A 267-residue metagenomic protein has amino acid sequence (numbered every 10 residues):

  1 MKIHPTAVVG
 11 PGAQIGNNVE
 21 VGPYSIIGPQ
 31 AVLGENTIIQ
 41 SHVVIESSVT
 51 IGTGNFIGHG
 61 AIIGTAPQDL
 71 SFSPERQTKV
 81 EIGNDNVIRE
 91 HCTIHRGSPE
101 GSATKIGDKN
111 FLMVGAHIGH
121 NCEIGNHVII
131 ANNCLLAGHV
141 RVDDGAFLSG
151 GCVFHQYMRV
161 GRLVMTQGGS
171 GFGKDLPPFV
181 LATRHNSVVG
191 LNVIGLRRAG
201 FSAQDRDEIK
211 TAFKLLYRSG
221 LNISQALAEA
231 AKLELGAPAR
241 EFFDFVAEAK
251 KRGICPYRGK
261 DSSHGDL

Functional and structural regions predicted by a protein language model:
M1-T6, P11-G12, N18, G54 (+7 more regions): Terminal amphipathic alpha-helical/low-complexity segments used for targeting or macromolecular assembly
K2-T183, S187: Structural signal for interior beta-strand "rungs" in well-ordered beta-sheet cores of soluble enzyme domains
